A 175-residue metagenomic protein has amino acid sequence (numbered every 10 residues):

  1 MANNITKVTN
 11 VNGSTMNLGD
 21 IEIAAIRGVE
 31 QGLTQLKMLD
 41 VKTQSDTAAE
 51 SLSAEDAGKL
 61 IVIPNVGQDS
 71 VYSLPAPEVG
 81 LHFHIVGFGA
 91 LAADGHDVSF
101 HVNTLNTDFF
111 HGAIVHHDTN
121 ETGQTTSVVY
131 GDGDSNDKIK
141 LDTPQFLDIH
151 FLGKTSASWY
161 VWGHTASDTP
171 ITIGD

Functional and structural regions predicted by a protein language model:
M1-A2: Sec-dependent, cleavable N-terminal signal peptides
V8-T9, M16-Q124, G153-D175: Exposed extracellular interaction/assembly regions and N-terminal maturation sites
T119-S135: Surface-exposed intrinsically disordered loops and tails
D137-T143: Exposed beta-sheet edge/beta-hairpin loop segments within beta-rich domains
Q145-G153: Extracellular disulfide-bonded cysteine-rich modules/repeats
